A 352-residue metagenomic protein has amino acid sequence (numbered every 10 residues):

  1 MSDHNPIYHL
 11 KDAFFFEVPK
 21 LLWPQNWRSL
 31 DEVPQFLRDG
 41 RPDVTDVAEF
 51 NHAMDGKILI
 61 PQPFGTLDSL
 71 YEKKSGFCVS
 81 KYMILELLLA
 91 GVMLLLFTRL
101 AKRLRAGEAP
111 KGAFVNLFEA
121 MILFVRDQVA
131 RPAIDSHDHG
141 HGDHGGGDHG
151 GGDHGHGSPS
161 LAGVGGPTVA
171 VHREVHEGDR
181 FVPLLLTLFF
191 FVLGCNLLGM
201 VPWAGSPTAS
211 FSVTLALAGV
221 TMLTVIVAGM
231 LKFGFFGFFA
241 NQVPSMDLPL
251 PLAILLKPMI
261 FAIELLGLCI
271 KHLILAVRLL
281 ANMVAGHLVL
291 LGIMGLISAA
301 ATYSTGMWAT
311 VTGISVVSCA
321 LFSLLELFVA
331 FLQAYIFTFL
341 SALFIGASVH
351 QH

Functional and structural regions predicted by a protein language model:
M1-A120, D127, R131, D135-H172: Perimembrane topogenic segments of multi-pass inner/organellar membrane proteins
K74-Y82, G112, H172-R180, V201-S206 (+5 more regions): Membrane-helix interfacial "entry" motifs
K81-E86, G112-F124, Q128, H154-P159 (+4 more regions): Alpha-helical membrane-spanning segments of integral membrane proteins, especially the hydrophobic core of TM bundles
L87-R103, N196, A330-A347: Transmembrane alpha-helical segments in integral membrane proteins
M93-K102, F191-A204, G286-T305: Juxtamembrane "helix exit" motif at the C-terminal ends of alpha-helical transmembrane segments in multi-pass membrane
R99-A109, A204, T224-K232: Juxtamembrane/interface segments at transmembrane-helix termini
V182, T187, A216, M222-F339 (+1 more regions): Hydrophobic alpha-helical transmembrane segments and adjacent short intramembrane/lumenal linkers of inner/organellar
